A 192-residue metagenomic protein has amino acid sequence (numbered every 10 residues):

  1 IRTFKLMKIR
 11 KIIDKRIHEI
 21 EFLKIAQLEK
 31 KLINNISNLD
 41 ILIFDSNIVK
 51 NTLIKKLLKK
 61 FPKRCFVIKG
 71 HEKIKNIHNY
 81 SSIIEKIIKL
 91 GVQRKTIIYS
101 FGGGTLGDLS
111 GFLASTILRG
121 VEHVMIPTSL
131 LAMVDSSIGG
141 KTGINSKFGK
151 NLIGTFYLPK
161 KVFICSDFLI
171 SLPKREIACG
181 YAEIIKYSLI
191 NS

Functional and structural regions predicted by a protein language model:
I1-L6: Short, Lys/Arg-enriched N-terminal segments with co-localized hydrophobic residues within the first ~10-30 amino acids
M7-I97, K186: ATP/NTP phosphate-donor binding region
I12, E19, F112-S192: A glycine/threonine-rich phosphate-anchoring loop and its flanking beta-alpha core in nucleotide/phosphate-binding
I43-D45, F101, I126: Short hydrophobic segments within beta-strands
V49-K50, T105-G107, A132, I170: Glycine-rich nucleotide phosphate-binding loop and flanking beta-alpha elements of Rossmann-like dinucleotide-binding
N51-I54, L109-G111, D135-S136: Short glycine-/acidic-enriched loop or helix-start segments at secondary-structure transitions that form or flank
G91-F101, K150-Y157: Short, basic, helix/turn surface patches
T96-S115: Glycine/serine-rich anion-binding loops at beta->alpha junctions that coordinate negatively charged ligand groups
